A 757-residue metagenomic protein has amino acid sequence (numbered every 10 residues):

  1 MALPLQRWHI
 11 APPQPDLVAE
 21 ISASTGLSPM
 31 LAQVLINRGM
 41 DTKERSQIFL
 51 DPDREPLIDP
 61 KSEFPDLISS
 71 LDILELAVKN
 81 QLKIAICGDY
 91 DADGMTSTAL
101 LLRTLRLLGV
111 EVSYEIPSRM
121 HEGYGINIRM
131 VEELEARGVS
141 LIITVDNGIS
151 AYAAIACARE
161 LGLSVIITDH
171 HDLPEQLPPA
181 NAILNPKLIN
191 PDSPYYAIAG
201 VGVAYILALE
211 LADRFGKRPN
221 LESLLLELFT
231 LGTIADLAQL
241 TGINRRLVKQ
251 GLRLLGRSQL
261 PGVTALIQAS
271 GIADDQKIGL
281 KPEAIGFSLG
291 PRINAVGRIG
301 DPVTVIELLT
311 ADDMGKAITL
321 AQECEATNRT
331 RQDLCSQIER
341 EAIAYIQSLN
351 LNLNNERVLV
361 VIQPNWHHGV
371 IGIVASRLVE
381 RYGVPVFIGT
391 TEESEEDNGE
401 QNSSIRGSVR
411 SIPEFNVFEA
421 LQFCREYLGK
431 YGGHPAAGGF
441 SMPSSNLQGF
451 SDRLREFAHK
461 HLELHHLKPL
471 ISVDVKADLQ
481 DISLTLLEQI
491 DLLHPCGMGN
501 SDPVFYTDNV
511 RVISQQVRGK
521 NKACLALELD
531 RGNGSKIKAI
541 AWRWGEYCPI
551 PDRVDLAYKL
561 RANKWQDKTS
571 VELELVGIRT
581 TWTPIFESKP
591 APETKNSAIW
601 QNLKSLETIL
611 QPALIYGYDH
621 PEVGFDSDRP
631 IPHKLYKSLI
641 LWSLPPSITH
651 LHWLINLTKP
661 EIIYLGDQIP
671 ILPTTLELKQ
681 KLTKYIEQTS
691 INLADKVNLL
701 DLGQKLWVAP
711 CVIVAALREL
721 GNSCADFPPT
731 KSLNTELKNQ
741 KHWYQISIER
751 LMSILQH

Functional and structural regions predicted by a protein language model:
A2-L3, A11-S140, L161, D213-N446: Hydrophobic helix-and-loop "lid/oligomerization" segment in the mid-to-C-terminal part of catalytic domains
C87, V139-N147, K637-L644: Acidic beta-strand-to-loop metal/phosphate-binding motif
D89-Y90, P117-M120, N147-G148, H170-L173 (+7 more regions): Short, ordered loop/turn segments at secondary-structure junctions
L100, P178-K217, E222-I234, N656 (+2 more regions): Short alpha-helices
E111, R245-P291, A295-Y345, E380 (+7 more regions): Acidic, two-metal ion nucleic-acid-processing modules in DNA metabolism proteins
V139, L161-S164, T658-I662: A short helix->loop->beta-strand "cap" motif at the edges of active sites that frequently abuts
V145-I198: Histidine/acidic-residue-rich, glycine-tolerant segments that coordinate divalent metal ions
A153-C157, L359, V374, Q489 (+1 more regions): A short acidic, amphipathic alpha-helical/loop segment
